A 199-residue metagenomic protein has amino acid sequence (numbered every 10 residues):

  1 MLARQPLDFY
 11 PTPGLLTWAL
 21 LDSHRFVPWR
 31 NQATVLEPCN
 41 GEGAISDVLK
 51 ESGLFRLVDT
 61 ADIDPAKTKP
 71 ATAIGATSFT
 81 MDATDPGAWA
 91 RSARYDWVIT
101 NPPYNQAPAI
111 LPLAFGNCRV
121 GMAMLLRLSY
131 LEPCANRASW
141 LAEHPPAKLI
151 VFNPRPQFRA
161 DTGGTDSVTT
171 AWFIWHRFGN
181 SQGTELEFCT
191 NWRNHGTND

Functional and structural regions predicted by a protein language model:
M1-D199: Class I S-adenosyl-L-methionine-dependent methyltransferase catalytic core
